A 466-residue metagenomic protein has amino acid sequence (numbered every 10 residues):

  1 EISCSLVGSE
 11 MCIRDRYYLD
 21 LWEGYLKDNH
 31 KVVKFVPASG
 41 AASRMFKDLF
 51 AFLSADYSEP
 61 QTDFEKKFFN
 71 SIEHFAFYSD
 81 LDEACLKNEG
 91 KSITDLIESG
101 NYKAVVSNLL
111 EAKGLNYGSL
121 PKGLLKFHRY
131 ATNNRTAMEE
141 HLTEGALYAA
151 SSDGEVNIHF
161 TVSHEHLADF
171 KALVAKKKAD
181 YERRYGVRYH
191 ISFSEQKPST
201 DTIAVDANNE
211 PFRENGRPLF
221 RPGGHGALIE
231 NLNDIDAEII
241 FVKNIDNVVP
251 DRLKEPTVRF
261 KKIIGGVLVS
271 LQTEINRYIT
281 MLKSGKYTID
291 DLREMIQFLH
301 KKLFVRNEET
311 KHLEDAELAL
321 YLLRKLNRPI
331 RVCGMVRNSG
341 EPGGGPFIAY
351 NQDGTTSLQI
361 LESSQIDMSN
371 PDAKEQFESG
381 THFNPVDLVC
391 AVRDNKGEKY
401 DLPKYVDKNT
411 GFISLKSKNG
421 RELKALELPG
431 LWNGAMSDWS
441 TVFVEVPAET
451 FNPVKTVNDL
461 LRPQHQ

Functional and structural regions predicted by a protein language model:
E1-G8, I13: Single conserved hydrophobic/aromatic residue that forms the stacking wall/gate of nucleotide- or nucleobase-binding
S54-Y57, N134-V156, K176-Y181: Histidine-anchored nucleotide/phosphate-binding helix
F68, E89-I97, V248-E317: Long, charge-rich alpha-helical interaction segments
C85-N134, M138, S199, N208-F220 (+3 more regions): Active-site cores of enzymes that catalyze phosphoryl transfer or operate on phosphate-rich substrates
N134-A137, E144-A150, H166, N209-G285: Extended, domain-scale alpha-helical bundle/helix-rich regions
V162-D169, F193-D206: Short, conserved secondary-structure transition motifs
P211-P218, F304-Y350, I360-S363: Flexible, glycine/threonine-enriched loop-and-boundary segments that flank and lead into catalytic domains of large
A319-L323, N327-R328, C333, Y405-Q466: C-terminal catalytic or substrate-handling cores of phosphate/nucleotide- and metal-cofactor-dependent proteins acting
